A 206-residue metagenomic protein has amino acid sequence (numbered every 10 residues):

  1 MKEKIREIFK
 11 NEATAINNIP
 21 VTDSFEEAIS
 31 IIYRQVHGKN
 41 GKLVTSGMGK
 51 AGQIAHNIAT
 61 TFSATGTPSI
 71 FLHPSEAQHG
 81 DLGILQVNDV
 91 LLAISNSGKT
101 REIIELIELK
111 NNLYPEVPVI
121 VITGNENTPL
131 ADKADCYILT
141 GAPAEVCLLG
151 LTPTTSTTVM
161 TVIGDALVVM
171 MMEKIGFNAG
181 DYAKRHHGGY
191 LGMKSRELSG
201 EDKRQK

Functional and structural regions predicted by a protein language model:
M1-H37, G41: An N-terminal, well-structured beta->alpha segment
Y33, K42-I175: Glycine-rich phosphate-binding loops that contact phosphosugars or nucleotide phosphates
H37-G47, A64, M193-Q205: Short, charged low-complexity intrinsically disordered segments located at boundaries of structured domains
D132, V146, E173-K206: Internal, active-site/partner-interface "lid" segment
